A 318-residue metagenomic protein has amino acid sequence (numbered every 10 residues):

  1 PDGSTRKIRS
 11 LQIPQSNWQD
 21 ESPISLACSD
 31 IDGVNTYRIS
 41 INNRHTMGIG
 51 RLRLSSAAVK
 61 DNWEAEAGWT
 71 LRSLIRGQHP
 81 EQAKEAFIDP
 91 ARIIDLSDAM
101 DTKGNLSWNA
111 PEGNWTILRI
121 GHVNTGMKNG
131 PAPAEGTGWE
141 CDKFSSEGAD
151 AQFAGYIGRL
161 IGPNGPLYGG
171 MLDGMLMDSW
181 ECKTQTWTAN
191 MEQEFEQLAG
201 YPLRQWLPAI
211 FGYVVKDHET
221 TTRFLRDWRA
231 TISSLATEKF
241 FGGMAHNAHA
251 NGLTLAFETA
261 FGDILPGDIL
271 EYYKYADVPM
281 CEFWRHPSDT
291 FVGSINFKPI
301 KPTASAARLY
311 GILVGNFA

Functional and structural regions predicted by a protein language model:
P1-R226, S233-S234: Mature extracytoplasmic enzyme cores
T36-R38, R51, N114-I117, G169-D178 (+5 more regions): Beta-sheet entry/capping signal
F87, F144, F153, F195 (+9 more regions): Phenylalanine-focused residue identity feature
D101-W108, L118-G121, K239-L255: Extended amphipathic secondary-structure runs
F144-Q152, G170, T186, N190 (+10 more regions): Generic recognition of stable, solvent-exposed alpha-helical segments in well-folded globular domains
Q152-R159, P163, G174, D178 (+8 more regions): Generic, well-ordered alpha-helical scaffold segments in large soluble proteins
T188-L203, M244, D277-D289: Short, Lys/Arg-enriched charge-dense amphipathic segments
A250-A318: Hydrophobic targeting/anchoring helices
